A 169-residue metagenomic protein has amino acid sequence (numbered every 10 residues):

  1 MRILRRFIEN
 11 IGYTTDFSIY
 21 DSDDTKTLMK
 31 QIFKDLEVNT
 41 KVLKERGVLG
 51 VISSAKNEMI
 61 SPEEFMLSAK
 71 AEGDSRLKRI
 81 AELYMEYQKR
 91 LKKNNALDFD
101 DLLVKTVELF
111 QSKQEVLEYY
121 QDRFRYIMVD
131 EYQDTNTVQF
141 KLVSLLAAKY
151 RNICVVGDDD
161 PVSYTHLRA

Functional and structural regions predicted by a protein language model:
M1-Y126, Y150-R151, S163: A basic/glycine-biased coupling hinge at the interface between accessory DNA-binding modules
R123-N136, C154: SF2 helicase catalytic motif II
N136-T137, S163-Y164: Conserved protein kinase catalytic core
Q139-R151: Short, conserved "post-DEAD/DEAH" coupling segment immediately C-terminal to helicase motif II within the SF2/RecA-like
G157: Conserved P-loop NTPase nucleotide-binding/switch module
T165-A169: Conserved small/polar residues in nucleotide/adenosyl-binding loops
